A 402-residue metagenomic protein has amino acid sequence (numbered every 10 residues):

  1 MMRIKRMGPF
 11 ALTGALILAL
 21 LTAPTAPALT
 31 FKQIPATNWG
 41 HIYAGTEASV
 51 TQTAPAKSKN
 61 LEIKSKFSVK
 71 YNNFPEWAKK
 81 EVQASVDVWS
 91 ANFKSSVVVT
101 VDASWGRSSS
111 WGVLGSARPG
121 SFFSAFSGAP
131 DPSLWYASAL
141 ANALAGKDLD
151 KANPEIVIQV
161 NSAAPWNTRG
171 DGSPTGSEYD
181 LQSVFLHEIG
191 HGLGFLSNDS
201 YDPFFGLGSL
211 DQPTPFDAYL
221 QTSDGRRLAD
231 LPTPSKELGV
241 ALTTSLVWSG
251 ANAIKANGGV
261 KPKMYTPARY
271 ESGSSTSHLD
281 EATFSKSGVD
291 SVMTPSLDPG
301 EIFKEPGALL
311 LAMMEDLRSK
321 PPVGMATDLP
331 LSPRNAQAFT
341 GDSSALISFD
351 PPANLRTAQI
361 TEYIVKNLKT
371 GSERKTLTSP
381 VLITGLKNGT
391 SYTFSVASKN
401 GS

Functional and structural regions predicted by a protein language model:
M2-A28: Secretory targeting and sorting signals
L29-L186, G192-A326: Extracellular zinc-dependent metalloprotease catalytic-domain scaffold
A91-F93, P351-R356, N400: Extracellular acidic, Ser/Thr/Pro-rich low-complexity tracts
T327-Q337: Proline-enriched interdomain boundary motifs that mark the N-terminal boundary and often initiate the first structured
D342-I360: Conserved aromatic anchor
T361-V365: Short beta-strand elements bearing conserved aromatic residues within extracellular beta-rich modules
S372-T378: Short beta-strand segments within Ig-like beta-sandwich modules, predominantly Fibronectin type-III
I383-S402: Beta-strand-rich modules
